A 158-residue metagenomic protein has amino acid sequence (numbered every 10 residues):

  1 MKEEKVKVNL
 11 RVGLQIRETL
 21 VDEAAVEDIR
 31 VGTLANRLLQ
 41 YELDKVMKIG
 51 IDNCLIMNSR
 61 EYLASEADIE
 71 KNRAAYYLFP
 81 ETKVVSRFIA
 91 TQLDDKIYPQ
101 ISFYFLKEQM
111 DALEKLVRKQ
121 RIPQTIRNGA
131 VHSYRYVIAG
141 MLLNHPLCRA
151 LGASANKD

Functional and structural regions predicted by a protein language model:
M1-I29, T33-E42: The feature marks the first
E4-V21, N58-A64, Y98-R118: Short amphipathic alpha-helix starts
A24, R121-Q124: Short amphipathic alpha-helical interaction patches enriched in hydrophobic/aromatic residues with interspersed Lys/Arg
A24, V117, L143: Short, locally clustered residues in the helix-turn-helix/winged-helix DNA-binding domain
E27-L55, T125-D158: Short, basic amphipathic alpha-helical segments that act as recognition/interaction helices in nucleic-acid-binding
K45-K96, L147-D158: Short, positively charged interaction helices/loops
I97-Q100, T125-R127: Short acidic, glycine/Ser/Thr-rich loop/turn "cap" segments at secondary-structure junctions
V117-R121, A139: Charged, low-complexity intrinsically disordered regulatory/assembly segments
